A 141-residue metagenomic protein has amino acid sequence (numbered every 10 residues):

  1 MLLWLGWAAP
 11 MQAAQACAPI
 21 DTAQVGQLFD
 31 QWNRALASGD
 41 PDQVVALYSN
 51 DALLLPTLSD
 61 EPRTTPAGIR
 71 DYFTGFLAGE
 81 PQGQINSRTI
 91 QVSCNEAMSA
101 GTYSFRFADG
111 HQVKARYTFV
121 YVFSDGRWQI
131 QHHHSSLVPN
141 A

Functional and structural regions predicted by a protein language model:
L3-N50, A141: Short, low-complexity N-terminal intrinsically disordered segments enriched in polar/charged residues
W32, V44-V45, A52, T65 (+3 more regions): Hydrophobic pocket/interface hotspot
Y48, L58, T89-Q91, T102-Y103 (+2 more regions): A mature extracytoplasmic/lumenal domain signature
D51-A52, S59-P62, S104-R106, S136-V138: Solvent-exposed loop/turn segments at secondary-structure junctions within structured extracellular/periplasmic domains
L53-R63, T74-G79: A short gly/proline-enriched turn/hairpin at secondary-structure junctions
G68-H111: Surface-exposed, charged secondary-structure patches
K114-A141: Short beta-strand edge/turn micro-motifs at domain boundaries
